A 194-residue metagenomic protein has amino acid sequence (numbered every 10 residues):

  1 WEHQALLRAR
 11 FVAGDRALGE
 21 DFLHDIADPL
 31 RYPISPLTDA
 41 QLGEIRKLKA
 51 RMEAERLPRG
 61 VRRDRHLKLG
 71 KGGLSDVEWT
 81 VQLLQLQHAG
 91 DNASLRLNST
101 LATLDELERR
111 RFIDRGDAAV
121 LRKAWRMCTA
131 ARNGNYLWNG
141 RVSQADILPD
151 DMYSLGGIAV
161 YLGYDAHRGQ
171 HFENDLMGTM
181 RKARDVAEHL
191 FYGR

Functional and structural regions predicted by a protein language model:
W1-R194: A nucleotide- and high-energy phosphate-metabolite-utilizing enzyme signature
